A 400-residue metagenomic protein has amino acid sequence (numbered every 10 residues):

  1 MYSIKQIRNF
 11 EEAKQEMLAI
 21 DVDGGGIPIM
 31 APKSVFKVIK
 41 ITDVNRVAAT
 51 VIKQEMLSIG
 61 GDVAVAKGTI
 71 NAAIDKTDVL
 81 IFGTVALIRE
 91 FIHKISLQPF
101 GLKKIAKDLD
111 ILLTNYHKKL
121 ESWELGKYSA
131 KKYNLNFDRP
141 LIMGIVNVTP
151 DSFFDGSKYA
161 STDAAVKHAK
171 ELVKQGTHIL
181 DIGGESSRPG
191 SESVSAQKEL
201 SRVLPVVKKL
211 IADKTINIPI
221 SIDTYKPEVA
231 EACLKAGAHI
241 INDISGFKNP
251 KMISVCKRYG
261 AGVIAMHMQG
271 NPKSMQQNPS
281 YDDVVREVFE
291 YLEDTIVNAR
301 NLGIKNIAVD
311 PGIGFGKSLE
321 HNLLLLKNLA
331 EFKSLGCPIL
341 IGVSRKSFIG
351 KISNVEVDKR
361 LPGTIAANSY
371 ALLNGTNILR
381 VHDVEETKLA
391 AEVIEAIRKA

Functional and structural regions predicted by a protein language model:
M1-P32, V51, I95-S96, A106-N147 (+3 more regions): N-terminal amphipathic alpha-helix/helix-capping segment at the start of soluble metabolic enzymes
Y2-F10, V47, V51-Q54, S58 (+11 more regions): Active-site-adjacent loop and "lid" segments of alpha/beta metabolic enzymes
I4, I41-V47, G68-T69, F82-G83 (+2 more regions): Conserved, well-structured ligand/cofactor-binding cores
I29-V44: Short glycine-/aliphatic-rich beta-strand segments at the starts of folded cytosolic domains
V38-I41, G312-G316: A short beta-alpha structural unit
N45, I52-A130: Extended, charged alpha/beta regions that create polyanion-binding interfaces
K167-G183, N374: Catalytic domains of carbohydrate-active enzymes, especially glycoside hydrolases
